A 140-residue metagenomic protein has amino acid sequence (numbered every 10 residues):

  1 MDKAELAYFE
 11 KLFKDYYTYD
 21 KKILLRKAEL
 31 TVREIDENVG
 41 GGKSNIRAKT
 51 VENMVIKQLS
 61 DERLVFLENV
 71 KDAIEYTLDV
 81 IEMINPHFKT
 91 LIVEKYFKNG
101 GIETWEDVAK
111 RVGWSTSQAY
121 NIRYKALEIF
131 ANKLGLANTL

Functional and structural regions predicted by a protein language model:
M1-M83, D107, G135-L140: N-terminal interaction/assembly modules
T77, E94-K95, R111, I129 (+1 more regions): Mid-sequence acidic-hydrophobic segments that form the walls of catalytic/ligand-binding cavities or oligomerization
M83-E103: Short amphipathic alpha helix immediately N-terminal
P86, I102, I129-L140: Transcription-machinery-associated regions
N99-S117: Helix-turn-helix DNA-binding module
V112-N132: DNA-recognition helix of helix-turn-helix
